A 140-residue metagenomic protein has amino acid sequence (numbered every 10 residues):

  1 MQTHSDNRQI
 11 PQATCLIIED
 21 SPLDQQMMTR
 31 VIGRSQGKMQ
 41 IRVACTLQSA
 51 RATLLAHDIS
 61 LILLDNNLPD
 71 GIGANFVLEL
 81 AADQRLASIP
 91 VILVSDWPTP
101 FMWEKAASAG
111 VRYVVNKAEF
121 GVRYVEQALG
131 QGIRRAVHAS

Functional and structural regions predicted by a protein language model:
E19: Conserved acidic carboxylate
P22-R42: Two-component/phosphorelay signaling modules centered on CheY-like receiver
V43-L61, Y124: Acidic, metal-coordinating helix/loop segments flanking the phosphotransfer/catalytic sites of two-component signaling
L64-L80: Conserved phosphotransfer microenvironments
G73, K105-Y113: As written
F101, A118-L129: C-terminal output helix
L129-S140: The C-terminal output helix
